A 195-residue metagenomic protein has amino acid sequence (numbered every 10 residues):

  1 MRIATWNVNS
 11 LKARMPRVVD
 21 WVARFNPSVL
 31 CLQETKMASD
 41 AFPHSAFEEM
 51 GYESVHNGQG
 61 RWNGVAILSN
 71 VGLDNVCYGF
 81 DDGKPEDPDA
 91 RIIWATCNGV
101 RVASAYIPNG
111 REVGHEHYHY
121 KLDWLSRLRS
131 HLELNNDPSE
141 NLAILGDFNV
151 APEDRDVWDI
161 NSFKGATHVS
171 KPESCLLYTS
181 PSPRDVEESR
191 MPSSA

Functional and structural regions predicted by a protein language model:
M1-I3: Extreme N-terminal starter segment of soluble prokaryotic enzymes
W6-N7, V22-D40, V102, H131-D154: Active-site beta-strand/loop signature of hydrolases that rely on acidic residues for catalysis
K12-V22: Short, acidic/polar
T35-A38, F42-E112: Structured beta-strand-rich core segments of catalytic domains in phosphoester-bond hydrolases
I107-L125, F163-G165: Surface-exposed cleft-lining segments at the edges of enzyme active sites
H119, D154-K171: Short, surface-exposed, charged loop/turn segments at secondary-structure junctions
Y178-D185: Conserved small/polar residues in nucleotide/adenosyl-binding loops
S189-A195: Hydrophobic alpha-helical segments, chiefly the membrane-spanning helices and signal/signal-anchor peptides
